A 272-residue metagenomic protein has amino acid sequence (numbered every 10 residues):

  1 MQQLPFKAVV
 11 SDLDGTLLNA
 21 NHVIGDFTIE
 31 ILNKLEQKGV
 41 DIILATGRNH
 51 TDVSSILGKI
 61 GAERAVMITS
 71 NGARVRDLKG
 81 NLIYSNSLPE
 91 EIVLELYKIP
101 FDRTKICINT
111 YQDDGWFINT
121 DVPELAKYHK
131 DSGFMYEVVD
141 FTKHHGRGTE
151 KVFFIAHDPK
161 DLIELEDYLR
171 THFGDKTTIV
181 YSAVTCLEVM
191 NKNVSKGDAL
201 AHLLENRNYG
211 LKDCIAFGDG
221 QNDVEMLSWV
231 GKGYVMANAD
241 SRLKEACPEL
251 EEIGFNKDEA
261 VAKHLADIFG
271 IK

Functional and structural regions predicted by a protein language model:
Q2-A8, G25, E188-K272: Mg2+-dependent phosphoryl-transfer enzymes with acidic/Ser/Thr/Gly-rich catalytic loops
D12: Active-site residues of response regulator receiver
H22-V40, S85-I92, F134-M135, N191-E205 (+1 more regions): Short, acidic loop-to-helix structural element flanking the phosphoryl-transfer center in phosphate-processing enzymes
D26-E124, N238: Active-site phosphate-binding/coordination module
T28, V53-L57, L165, L169 (+2 more regions): Hydrophobic packing residues within well-ordered alpha-helices of enzyme cores
K59-E63, I83-S87, L125-H129, K196-G197 (+2 more regions): Short, hinge-like loop/turn segments at secondary-structure boundaries
R103-F217, Q221, E225, N238: Conserved acidic, metal-coordinating active-site core of Asp-based, Mg2+-dependent phosphoryl-transfer enzymes
